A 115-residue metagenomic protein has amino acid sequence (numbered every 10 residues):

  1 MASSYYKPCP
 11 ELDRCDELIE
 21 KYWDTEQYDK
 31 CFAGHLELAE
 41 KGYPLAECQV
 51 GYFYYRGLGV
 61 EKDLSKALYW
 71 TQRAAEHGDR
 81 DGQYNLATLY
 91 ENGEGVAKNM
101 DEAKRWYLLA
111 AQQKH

Functional and structural regions predicted by a protein language model:
M1-P8: Long, contiguous interaction/recruitment modules in multidomain scaffold/adaptor proteins
P10-E11, E40-P44, R56-L58, D63 (+5 more regions): Short helix-capping/linker turns of helical repeat alpha-solenoids
P10-K41, R56: Alpha-helical segment of the N-proximal tetratricopeptide repeat
D16-K21, Q49-R56, N85-N92: Hydrophobic face of amphipathic alpha-helices that form TPR/SEL1-like repeat modules and related alpha-solenoid
C48, Y69, Y84-N85, R105: Extended, hydrophobic/aromatic-rich amphipathic alpha-helical segments that build helical scaffolds
